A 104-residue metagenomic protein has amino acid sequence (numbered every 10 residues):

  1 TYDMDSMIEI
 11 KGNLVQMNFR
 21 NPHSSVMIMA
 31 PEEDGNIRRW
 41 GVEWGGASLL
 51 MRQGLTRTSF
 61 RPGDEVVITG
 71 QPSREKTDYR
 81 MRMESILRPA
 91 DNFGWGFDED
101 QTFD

Functional and structural regions predicted by a protein language model:
T1-I8: Short boundary/loop segments of OB/S1/cold-shock single-stranded nucleic-acid-binding domains
I8-I10, V66: Hydrophobic core residues within well-ordered beta-strands of beta-rich domains
E9, N36-R39, G94: Short, mixed charged/polar active-site loops that provide acid/base catalysis or chelate metal/phosphate cofactors
G12-L14: Conserved hydrophobic positions within beta-strands
R20-P31: Short aromatic-glycine-enriched beta-strand elements
G35-A47: Short, basic/aromatic beta-hairpin or loop at an interaction surface
M51-I68: Short nucleic-acid-contacting surface segments enriched for D/E, G, S/T with interspersed K/R
S73-Q101: OB-fold/S1-family single-stranded nucleic acid-binding modules
